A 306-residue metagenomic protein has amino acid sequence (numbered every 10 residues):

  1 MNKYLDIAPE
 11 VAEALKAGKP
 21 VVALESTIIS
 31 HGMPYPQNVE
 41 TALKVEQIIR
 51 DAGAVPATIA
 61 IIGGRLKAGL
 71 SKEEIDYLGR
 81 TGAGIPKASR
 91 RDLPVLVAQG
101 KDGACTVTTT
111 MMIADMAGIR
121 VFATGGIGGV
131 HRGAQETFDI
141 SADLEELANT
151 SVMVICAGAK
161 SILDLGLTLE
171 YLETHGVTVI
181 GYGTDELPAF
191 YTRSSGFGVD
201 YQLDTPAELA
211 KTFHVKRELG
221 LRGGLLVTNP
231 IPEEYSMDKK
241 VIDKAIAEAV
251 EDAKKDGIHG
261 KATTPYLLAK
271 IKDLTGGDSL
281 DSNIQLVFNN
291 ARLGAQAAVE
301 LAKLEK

Functional and structural regions predicted by a protein language model:
M1-G18: N- or domain-start disorder-to-order transition segments that initiate the globular core
E13-K16, V21-V22, D51, I113-M116 (+6 more regions): Solvent-exposed alpha-helices and their adjacent loops that cap or buttress functional pockets in soluble metabolic
V22-L24, P56-I61, G103, V121-G126 (+5 more regions): General beta-strand structural signal in soluble alpha/beta enzymes
S26, H31-M33, V39-L96, E218-E234: Glycine-rich nucleotide/cofactor/substrate-binding loop typically near the N-terminus or early in the first domain
S71-A148: Divalent-metal (Mg2+/Mn2+/Ca2+)-assisted nucleotide/phosphate chemistry catalytic cores
T106-V107, Q135-A148, V152-E173, A207-K211: Active-site glycine-rich loop that binds ribose-phosphate moieties when present
R193-E218: Anionic-ligand binding region
L221-N289: A C-terminal functional module that forms or caps the active site or interfaces directly with catalytic machinery
